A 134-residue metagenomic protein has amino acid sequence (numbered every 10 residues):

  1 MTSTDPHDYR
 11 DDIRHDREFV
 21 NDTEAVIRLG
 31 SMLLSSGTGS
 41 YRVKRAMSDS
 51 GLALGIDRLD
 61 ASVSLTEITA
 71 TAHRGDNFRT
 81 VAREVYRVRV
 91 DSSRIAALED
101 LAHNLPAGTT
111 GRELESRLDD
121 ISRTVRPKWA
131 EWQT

Functional and structural regions predicted by a protein language model:
M1-T110: Soluble N-terminal domains of membrane-associated systems
A107-R117, T134: N-terminal loops that bind phosphate or other acidic moieties and the adjacent beta-alpha structural core
R117-R126: Cytosolic juxtamembrane amphipathic/interface segments immediately preceding and feeding into a transmembrane helix
R126-T134: Core alpha-helical transmembrane segments of integral membrane proteins
